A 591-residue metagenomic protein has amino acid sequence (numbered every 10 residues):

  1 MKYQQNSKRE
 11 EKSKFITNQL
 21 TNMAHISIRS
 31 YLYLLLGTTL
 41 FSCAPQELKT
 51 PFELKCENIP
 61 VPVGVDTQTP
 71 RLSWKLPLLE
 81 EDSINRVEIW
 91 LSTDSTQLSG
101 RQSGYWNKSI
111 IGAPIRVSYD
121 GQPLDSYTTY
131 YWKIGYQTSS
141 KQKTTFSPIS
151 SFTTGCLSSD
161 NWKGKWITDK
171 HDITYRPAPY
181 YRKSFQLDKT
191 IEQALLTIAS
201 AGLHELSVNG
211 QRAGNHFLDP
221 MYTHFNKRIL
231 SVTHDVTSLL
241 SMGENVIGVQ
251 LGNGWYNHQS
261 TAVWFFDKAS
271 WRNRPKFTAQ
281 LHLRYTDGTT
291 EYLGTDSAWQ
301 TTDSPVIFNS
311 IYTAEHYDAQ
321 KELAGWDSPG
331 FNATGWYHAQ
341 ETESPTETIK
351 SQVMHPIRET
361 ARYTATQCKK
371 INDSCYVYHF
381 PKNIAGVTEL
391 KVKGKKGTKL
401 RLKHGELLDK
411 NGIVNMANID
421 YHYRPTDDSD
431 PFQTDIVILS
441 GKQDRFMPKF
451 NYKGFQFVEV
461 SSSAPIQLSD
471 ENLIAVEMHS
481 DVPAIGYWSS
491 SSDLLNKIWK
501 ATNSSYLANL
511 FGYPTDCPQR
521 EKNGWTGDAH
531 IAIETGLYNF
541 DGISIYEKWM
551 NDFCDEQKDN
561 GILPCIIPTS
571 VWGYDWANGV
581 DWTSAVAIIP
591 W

Functional and structural regions predicted by a protein language model:
I16-L32: Bacterial N-terminal signal peptides that target proteins for export
F41-S42: C-terminal motif of bacterial Sec signal peptides marking the signal peptidase cleavage site
E47-T129, K133-R520, G527-D528, S544-W549 (+1 more regions): Extracellular/oxidizing-compartment recognition motifs
T526-L537, Y546-E547, G579-W591: Well-ordered alpha-helical segments within folded domains of soluble proteins
F540-D541: Alpha-helix capping and inter-helical loop/turn segments
